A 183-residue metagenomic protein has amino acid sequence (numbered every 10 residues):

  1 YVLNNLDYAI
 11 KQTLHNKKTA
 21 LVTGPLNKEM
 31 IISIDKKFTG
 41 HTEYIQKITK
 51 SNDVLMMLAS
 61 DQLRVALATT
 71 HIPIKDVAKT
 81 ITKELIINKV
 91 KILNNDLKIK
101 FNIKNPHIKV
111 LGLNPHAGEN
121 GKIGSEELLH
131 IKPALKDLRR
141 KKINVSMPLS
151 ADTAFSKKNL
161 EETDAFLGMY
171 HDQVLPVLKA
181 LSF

Functional and structural regions predicted by a protein language model:
Y1-F183: Anion-binding alpha/beta catalytic cores of soluble intermediary-metabolism enzymes, centered on
